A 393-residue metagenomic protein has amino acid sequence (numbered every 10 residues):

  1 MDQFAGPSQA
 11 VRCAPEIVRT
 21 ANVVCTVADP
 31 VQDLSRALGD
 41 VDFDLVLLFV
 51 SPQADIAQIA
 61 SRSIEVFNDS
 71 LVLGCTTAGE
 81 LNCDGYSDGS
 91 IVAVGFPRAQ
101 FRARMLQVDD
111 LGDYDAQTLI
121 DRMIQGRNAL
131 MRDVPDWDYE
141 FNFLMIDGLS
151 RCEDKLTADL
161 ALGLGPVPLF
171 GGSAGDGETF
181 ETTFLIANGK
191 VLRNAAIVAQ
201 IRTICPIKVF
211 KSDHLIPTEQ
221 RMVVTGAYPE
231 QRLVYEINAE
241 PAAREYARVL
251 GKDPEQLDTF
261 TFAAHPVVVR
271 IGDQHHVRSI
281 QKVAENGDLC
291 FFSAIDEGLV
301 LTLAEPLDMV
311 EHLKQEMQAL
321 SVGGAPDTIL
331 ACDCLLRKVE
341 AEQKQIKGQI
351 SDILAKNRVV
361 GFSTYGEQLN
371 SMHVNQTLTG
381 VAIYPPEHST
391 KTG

Functional and structural regions predicted by a protein language model:
D2-G393: Hydrophobic alpha/beta core scaffold segments
